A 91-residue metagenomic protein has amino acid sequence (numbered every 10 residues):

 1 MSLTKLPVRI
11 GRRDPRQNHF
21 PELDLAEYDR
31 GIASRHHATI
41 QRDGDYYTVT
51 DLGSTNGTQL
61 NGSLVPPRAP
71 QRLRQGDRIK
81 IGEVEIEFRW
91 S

Functional and structural regions predicted by a protein language model:
M1-I32: N-terminal beta-hairpin/loop module of FHA
I10, R42, G53, Q59-S91: C-terminal boundary/linker segments immediately following FHA domains
P21-D24, D51, D77: Acidic side chains
D24-A26, S34, P66, R74: Generic, ordered loop/turn and secondary-structure boundary motif
G31-S34, S54: Short linear Ser/Thr-Pro motifs
H37-I40: Buried hydrophobic-core signal for structured, non-transmembrane domains
Y46-T48: Short aromatic-glycine-enriched beta-strand elements
